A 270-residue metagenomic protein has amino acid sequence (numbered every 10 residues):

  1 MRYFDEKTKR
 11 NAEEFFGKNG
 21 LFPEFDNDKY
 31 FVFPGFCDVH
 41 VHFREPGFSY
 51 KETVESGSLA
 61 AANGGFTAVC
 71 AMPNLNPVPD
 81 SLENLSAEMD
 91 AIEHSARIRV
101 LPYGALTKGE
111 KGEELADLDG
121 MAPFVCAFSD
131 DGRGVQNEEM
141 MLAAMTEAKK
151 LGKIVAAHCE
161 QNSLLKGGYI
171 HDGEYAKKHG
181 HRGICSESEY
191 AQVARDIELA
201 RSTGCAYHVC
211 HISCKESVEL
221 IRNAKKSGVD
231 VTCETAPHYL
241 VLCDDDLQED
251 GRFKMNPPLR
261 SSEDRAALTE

Functional and structural regions predicted by a protein language model:
M1-F25, Y30: N-terminal metal-binding scaffold of metallo-dependent hydrolase/deaminase domains
F22, T67, C126: Conserved acidic residues
K29, H40, A61, G65 (+5 more regions): Divalent metal-coordination and catalytic microenvironments
Y30-S95: Metal-associated gating/positioning segment near the N- to mid-region
F33, L82-R99, Y103, T146-A157: Alpha-helix-loop-beta-strand connector modules within alpha/beta enzyme cores
V39-E52, L75, L101-E114, G180-E187: Active-site mouth loops of central-metabolism enzymes
P46, M72, Y103-A105, D131 (+1 more regions): Structural motif
L115-E270: Histidine/acidic residue-rich metal-binding segments in metalloenzymes
